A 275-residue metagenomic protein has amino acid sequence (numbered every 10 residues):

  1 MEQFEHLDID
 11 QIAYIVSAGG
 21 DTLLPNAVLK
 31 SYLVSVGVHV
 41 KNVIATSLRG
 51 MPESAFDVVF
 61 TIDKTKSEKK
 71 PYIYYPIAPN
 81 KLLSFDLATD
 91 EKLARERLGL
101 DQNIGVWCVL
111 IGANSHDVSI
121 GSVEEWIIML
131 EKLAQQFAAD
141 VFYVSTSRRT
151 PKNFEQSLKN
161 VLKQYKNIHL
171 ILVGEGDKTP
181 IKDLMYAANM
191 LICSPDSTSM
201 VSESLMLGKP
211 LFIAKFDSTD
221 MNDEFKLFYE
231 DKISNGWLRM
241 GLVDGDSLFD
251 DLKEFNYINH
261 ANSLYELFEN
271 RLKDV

Functional and structural regions predicted by a protein language model:
M1-Y75: Active-site and donor-binding regions of nucleotide-sugar-utilizing enzymes
E53-V123, S247-L252: A nucleotide-sugar donor-handling region in carbohydrate enzymes
V59-T61, V141-R148, F212: Short internal beta-strands
N114-T146: Conserved catalytic-core segment of nucleotide-activated headgroup transferases in glycan assembly
L158-S199: Donor nucleotide-activated moiety binding/catalytic core segment of transferases that use nucleotide-activated donors
Y186-A188, M206-P210: Conserved donor-binding/catalytic loop of nucleotide-activated donor transferases
C193, P210-I213: Short hydrophobic beta-strand element within catalytic cores of glycosyltransferases and related nucleotide-activated
Y229-V275: Leloir-type glycosyltransferase catalytic cores
